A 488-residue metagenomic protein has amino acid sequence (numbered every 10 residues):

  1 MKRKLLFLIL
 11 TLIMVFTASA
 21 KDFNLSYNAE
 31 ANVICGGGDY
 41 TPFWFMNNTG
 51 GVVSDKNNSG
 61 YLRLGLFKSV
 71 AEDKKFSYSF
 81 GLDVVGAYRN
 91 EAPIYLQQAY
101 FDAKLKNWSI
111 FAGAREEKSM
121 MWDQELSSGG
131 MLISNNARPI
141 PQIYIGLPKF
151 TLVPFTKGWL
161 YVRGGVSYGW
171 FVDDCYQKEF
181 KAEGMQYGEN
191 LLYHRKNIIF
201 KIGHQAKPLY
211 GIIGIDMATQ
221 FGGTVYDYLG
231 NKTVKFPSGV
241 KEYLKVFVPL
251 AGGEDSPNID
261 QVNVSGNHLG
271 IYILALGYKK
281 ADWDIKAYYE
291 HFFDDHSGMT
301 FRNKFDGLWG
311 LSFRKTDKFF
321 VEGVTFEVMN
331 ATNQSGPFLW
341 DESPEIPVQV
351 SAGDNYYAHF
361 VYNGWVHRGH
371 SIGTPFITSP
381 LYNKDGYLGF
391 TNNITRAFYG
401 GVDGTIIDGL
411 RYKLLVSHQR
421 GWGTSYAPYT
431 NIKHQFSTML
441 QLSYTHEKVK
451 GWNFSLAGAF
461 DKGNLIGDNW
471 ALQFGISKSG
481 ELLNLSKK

Functional and structural regions predicted by a protein language model:
M1-N24, S477-L482, K488: Bacterial Sec-dependent N-terminal signal peptides
A18, K74-L105, E117-N136: Surface-exposed loop and membrane-interface regions of Gram-negative outer-membrane beta-barrel proteins
A20-L62, E72-L82, G164-Y168, F454: Transmembrane beta-strand segments of Gram-negative outer membrane beta-barrel proteins
K21-S26, K68-S79, K104-N107, F150-G164 (+6 more regions): Short loop/turn motifs that connect adjacent beta-strands in outer-membrane beta-barrel proteins
N24-G50, N107, W122-G129, S134-N136 (+6 more regions): Outer-membrane pore/translocation modules
A31-D39, V70, V84-Y88, L105-N107 (+12 more regions): Transmembrane beta-strands of outer-membrane beta-barrel pores
K118-Y228: Internal, well-ordered domain-core segments that constitute the primary functional module of diverse proteins
I259-Y272, G277-K488: Outer-membrane beta-barrel pore domains
